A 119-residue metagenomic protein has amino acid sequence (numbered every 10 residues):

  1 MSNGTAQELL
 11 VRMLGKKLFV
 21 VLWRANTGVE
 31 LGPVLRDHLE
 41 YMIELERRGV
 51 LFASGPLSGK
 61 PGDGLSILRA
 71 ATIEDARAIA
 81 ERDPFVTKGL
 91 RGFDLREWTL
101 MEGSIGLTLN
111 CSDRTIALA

Functional and structural regions predicted by a protein language model:
M1-A119: Conserved, structured core segments of small domains
